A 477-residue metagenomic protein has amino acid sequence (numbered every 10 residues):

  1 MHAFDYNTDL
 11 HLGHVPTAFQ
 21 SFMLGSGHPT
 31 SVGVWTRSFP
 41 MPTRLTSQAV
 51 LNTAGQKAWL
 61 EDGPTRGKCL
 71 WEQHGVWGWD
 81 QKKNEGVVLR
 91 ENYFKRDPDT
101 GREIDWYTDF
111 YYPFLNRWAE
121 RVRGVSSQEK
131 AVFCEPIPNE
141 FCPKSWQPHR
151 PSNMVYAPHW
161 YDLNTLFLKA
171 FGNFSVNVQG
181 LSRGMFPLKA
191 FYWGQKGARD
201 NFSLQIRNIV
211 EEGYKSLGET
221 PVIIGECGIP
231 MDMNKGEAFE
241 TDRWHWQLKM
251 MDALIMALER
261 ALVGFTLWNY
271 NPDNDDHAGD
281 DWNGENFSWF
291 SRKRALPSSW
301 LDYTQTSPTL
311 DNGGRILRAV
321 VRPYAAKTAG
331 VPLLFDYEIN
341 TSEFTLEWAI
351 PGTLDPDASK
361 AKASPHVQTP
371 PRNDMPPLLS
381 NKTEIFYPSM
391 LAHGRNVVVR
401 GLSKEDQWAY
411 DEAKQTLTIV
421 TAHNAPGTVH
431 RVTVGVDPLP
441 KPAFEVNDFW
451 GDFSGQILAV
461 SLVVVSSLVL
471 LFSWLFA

Functional and structural regions predicted by a protein language model:
M1-Y192, N208-N234, M256-N269, D276: Active-site region of glycoside hydrolase catalytic domains
D9-L10, K144-A157, Y161-L168, G172 (+8 more regions): Aromatic-rich peripheral "rim/lid" segments of glycoside hydrolase catalytic domains that contact and position glycan
F39, G63, G75, Q81-K83 (+8 more regions): Short, isolated positions within intrinsically disordered regulatory regions of eukaryotic proteins
I224, W450-F453, F476: Membrane-proximal extracellular juxtamembrane segment immediately upstream of a following transmembrane helix
S403-W408: Short, solvent-exposed loop/linker segments at beta-strand-coil boundaries, enriched for Pro/Gly and Ser/Thr
T433-F449: Extracellular juxtamembrane "stalk/ectodomain stem" immediately N-terminal to a transmembrane helix in metazoan
E445-S461: Extracellular juxtamembrane-to-transmembrane boundary of type I single-pass membrane glycoproteins
L458-L471: Single-pass alpha-helical transmembrane segments
